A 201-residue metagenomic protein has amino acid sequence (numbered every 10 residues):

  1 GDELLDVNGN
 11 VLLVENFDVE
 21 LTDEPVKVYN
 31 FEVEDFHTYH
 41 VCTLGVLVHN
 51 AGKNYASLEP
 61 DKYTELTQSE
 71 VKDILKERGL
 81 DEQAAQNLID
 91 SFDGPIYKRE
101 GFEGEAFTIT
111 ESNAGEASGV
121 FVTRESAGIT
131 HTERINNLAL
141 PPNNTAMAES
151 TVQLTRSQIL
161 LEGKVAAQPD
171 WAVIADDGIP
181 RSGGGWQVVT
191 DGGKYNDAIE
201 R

Functional and structural regions predicted by a protein language model:
G1-A56, Q153, K164: HINT/intein-family self-processing domains that catalyze protein splicing or autoproteolytic maturation of precursor
N54-R201: Catalytic toxin/effector domains delivered as secreted proteins or via bacterial secretion systems
